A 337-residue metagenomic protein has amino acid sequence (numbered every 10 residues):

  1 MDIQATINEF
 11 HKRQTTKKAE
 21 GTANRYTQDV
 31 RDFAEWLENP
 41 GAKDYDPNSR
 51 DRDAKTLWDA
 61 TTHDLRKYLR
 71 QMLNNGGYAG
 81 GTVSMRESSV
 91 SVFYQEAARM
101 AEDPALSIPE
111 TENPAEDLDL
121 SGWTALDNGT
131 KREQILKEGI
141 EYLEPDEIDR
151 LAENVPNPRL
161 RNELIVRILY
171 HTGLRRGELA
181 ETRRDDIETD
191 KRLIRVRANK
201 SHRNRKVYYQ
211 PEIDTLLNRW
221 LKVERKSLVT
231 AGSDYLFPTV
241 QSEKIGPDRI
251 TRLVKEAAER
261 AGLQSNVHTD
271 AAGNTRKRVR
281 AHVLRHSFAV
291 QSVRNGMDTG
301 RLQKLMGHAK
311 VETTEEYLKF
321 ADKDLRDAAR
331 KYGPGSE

Functional and structural regions predicted by a protein language model:
A5-N24, Q28-L126: N-terminal core-binding DNA-recognition domain of tyrosine recombinases/integrases
I135, P145-R176, R203: Basic, Lys/Arg- and aromatic-enriched nucleic-acid-binding interface segment
H171, E256, V283-H308: C-terminal catalytic core of tyrosine-transesterase DNA break-rejoin enzymes
R176-G177, E181-L216: Conserved tyrosine-mediated DNA breakage-rejoining catalytic core shared by Y-recombinases
D186-T189, G246, R278, M297-E316: Short, polar N-cap/turn motifs at the start of nucleic acid-interacting alpha helices
S201-N218, S233-E256: C-terminal catalytic core of Y-nucleophile DNA break-rejoin enzymes
P247, N266-N295: Short basic/aromatic active-site micro-motif
H308-K331: Catalytic-site neighborhood detector that most strongly recognizes the C-terminal catalytic loop/helix of tyrosine
